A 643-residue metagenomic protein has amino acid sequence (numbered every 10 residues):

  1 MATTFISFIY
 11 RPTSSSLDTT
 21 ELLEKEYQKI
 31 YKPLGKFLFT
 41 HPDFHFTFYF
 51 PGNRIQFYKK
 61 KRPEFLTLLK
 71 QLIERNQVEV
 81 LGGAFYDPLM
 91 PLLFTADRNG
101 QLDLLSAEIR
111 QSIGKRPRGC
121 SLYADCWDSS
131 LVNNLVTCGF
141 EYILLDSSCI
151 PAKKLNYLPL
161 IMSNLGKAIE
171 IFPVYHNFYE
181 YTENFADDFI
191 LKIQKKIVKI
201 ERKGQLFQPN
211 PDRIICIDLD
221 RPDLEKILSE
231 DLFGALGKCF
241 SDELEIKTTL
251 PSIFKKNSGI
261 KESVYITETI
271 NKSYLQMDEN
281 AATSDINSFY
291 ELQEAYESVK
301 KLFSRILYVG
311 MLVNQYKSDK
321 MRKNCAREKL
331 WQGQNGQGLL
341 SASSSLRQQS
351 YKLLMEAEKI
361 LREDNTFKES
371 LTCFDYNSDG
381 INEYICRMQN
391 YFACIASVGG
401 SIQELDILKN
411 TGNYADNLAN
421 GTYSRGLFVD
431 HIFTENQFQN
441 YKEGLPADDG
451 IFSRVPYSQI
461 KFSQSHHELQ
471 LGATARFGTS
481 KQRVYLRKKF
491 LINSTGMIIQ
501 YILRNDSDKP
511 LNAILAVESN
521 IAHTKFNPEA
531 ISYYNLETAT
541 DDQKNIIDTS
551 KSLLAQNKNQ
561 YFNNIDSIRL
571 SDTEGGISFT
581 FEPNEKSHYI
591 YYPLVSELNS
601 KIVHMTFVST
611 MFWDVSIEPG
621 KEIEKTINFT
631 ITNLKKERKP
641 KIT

Functional and structural regions predicted by a protein language model:
A2-K32, F39-H41, L158-I169, H176 (+5 more regions): Active-site and substrate-binding clefts of carbohydrate-active enzymes
T3-F94, G100-Q101, R118-L122, E141-S147 (+1 more regions): Short, well-structured secondary-structure segments
E24-K25, A96, G100, Q389-S463 (+1 more regions): Acidic-aromatic substrate-binding/catalytic surfaces of carbohydrate-active enzymes
D97-A124, K192-I217: CE4/NodB-like, metal-dependent polysaccharide N-deacetylase domain that modifies extracellular/periplasmic N-acetylated
G100-Y157, P222-L236: Catalytic domains of cell-wall/extracellular-matrix polysaccharide-remodeling enzymes, centered on de-N-acetylation
S370-D375, S463-Q482, G496-I498, F562-T643: Beta-strand-rich recognition/accessory modules
D406-I407, V484, I492-A539, L634-T643: Acidic (Asp/Glu-rich), glycine- and aromatic
P510-I514, N520-Y591: Active-site/ligand-binding surface loops and adjacent short beta/alpha elements that line catalytic pockets across
